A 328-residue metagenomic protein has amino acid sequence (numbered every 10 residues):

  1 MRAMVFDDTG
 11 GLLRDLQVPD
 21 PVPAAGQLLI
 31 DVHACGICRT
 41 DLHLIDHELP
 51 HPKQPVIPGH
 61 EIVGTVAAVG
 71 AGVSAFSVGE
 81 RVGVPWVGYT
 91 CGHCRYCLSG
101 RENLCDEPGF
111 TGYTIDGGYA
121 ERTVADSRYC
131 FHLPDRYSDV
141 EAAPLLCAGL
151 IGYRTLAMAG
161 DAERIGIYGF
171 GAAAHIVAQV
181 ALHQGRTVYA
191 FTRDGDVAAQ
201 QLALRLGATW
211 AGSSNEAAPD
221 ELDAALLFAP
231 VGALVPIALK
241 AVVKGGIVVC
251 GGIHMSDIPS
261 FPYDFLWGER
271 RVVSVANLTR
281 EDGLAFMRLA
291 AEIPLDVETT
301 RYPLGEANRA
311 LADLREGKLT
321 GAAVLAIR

Functional and structural regions predicted by a protein language model:
M1, H183, P236, R280-R328: C-terminal hydrophobic helical "lid"/dimerization subdomain of Rossmann-like NAD(P)H-dependent oxidoreductases
P19-C35, E48-R95, Y129, P134-Y137: Glycine-rich beta-strand-centered segment in the early N-terminal region that forms part of a ligand/cofactor-binding
V82, D135-E216: Mid-domain Rossmann-like dinucleotide-binding core that forms the NAD(H)/NADP(H) cofactor-binding site
Y89-Y168: NAD(P)H dinucleotide-binding glycine-rich loop of Rossmann-like/cofactor-binding domains, especially the beta1-alpha1
Y189, V197-R271: Glycine-rich cofactor phosphate-binding loops and adjacent beta1-alpha1 units of small-molecule cofactor enzyme domains
